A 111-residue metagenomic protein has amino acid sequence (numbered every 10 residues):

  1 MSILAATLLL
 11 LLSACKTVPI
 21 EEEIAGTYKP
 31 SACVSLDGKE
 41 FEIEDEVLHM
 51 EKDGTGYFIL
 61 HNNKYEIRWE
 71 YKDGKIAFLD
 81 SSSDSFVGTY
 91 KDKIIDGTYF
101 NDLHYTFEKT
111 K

Functional and structural regions predicted by a protein language model:
M1-I3: Bacterial N-terminal signal peptides that target proteins for export
L11-A14: C-terminal motif of bacterial Sec signal peptides marking the signal peptidase cleavage site
K16-V18: Bacterial signal peptide processing site
I24-T27: A glycine-anchored, Pro-Gly-centered beta-turn/N-cap motif
C33-F41, E51-L103: Contiguous, well-ordered beta-strand patches that form the walls/edges of small beta-barrel/beta-sandwich domains
E46-M50: Proline/glycine-anchored alpha-helix kink/cap motifs
D102-T110: Short, low-complexity, Pro/Ser/Thr/Gly-rich segments in the mature regions of secreted, periplasmic
